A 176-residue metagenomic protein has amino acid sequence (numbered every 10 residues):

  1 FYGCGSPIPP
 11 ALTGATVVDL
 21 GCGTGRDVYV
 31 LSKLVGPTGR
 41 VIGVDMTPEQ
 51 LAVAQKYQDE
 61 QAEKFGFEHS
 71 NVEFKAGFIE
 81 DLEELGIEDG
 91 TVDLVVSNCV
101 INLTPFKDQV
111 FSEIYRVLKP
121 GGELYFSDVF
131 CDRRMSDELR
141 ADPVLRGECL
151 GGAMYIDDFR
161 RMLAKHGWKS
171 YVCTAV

Functional and structural regions predicted by a protein language model:
F1-T16, V30-L34: Conserved alpha-helix/loop element of class I SAM-dependent methyltransferases that forms part of the SAM/SAH-binding
A15-G23: Conserved class I S-adenosyl-L-methionine
T47: Conserved SAM/SAH-binding beta-strand->alpha-helix loop
G66-D81: Conserved SAM-binding strand-loop segment of SAM-dependent methyltransferases
D81-L94: A short acidic, Gly/Pro-enriched loop at the edge of an enzyme's catalytic core that lines a small-molecule cofactor
D108-E123: A short glycine-rich, Lys/Arg-flanked "PGG" loop and its adjoining helix->strand segment in the class I
F130-L150: Short, glycine-/aromatic-enriched active-site segment of Class I SAM-dependent methyltransferases
G152-G167: Short alpha-helix
